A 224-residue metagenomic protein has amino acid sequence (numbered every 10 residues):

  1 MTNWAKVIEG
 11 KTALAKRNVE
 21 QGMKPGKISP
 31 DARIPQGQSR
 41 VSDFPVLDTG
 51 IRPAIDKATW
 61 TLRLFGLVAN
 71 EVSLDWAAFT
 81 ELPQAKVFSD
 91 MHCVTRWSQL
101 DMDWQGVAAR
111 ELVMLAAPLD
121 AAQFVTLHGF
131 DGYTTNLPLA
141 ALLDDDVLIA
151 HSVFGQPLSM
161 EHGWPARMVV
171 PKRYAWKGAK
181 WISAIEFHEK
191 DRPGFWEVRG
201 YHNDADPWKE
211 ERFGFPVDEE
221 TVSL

Functional and structural regions predicted by a protein language model:
T2-L224: Structured, non-membrane catalytic/scaffold regions adjacent to prosthetic-group chemistry
